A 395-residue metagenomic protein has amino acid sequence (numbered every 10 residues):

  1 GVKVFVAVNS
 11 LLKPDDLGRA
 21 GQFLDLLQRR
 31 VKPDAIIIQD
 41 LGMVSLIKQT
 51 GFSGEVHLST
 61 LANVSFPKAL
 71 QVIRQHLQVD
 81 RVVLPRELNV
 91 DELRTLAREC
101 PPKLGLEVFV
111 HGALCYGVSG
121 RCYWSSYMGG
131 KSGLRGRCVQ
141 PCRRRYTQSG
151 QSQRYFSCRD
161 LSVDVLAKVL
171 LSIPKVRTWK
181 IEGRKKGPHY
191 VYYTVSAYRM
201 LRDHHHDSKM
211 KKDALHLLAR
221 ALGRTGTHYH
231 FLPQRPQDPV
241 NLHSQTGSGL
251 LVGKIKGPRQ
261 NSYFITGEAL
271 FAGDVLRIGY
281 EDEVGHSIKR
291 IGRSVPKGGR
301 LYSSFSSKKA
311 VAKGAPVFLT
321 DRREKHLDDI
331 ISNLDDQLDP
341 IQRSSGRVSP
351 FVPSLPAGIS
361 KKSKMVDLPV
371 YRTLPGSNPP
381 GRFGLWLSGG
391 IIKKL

Functional and structural regions predicted by a protein language model:
G1-R29, G42, T50, G54-H57 (+1 more regions): Surface-exposed amphipathic alpha-helical tracts and adjacent flexible/coil segments at the periphery of soluble enzymes
S45: Conserved oxyanion/phosphate-binding beta-strand-loop segments in alpha/beta enzyme cores
H57-N63: RNase H-like polynucleotidyl transferase catalytic core
P67-A69: Conserved nucleotide-cofactor-binding alpha/beta core module
